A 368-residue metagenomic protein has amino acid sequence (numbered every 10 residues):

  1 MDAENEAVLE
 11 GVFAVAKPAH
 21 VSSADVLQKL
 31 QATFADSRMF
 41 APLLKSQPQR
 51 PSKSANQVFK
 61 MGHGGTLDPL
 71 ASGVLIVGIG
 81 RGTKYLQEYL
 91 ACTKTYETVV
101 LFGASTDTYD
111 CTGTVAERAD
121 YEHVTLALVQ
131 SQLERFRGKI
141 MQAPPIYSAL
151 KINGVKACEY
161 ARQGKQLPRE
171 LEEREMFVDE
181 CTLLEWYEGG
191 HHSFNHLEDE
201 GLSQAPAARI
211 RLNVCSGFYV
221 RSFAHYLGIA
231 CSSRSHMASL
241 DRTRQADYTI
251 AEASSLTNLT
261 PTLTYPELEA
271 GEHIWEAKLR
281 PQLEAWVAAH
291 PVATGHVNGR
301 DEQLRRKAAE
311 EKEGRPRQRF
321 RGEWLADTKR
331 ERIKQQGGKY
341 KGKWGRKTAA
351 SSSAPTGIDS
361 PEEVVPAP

Functional and structural regions predicted by a protein language model:
M1-P368: Catalytic/RNA-binding core of pseudouridine synthases
